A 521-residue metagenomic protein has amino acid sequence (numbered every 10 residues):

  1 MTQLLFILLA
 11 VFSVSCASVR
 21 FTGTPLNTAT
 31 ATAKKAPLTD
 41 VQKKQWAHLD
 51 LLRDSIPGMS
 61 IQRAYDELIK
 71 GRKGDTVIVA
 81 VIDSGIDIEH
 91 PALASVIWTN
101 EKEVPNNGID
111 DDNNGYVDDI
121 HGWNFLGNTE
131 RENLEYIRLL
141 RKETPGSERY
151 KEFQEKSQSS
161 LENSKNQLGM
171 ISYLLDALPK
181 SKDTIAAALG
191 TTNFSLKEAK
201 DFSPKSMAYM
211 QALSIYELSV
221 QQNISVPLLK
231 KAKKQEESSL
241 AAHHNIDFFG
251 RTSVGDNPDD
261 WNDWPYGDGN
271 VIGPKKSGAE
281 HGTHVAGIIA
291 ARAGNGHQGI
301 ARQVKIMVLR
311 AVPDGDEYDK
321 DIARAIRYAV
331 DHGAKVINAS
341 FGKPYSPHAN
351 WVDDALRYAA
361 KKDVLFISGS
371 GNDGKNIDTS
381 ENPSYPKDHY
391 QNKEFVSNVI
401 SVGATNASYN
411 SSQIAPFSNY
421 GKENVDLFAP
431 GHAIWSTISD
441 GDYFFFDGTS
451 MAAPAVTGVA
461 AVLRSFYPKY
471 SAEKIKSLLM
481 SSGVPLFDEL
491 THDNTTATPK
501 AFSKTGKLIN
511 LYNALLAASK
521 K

Functional and structural regions predicted by a protein language model:
M1-L26: Bacterial Sec-dependent N-terminal signal peptides
V14, T22-S55: Post-signal peptide N-terminal segment of mature Sec-exported envelope proteins
A17-P25, V330-A339, S397-S401, S465-K521: C-terminal subdomain of the subtilisin-like protease fold in secreted/lumenal serine endopeptidases
A36-Q45, L51, K151-T191, A199 (+2 more regions): Short acidic, glycine-rich surface-loop motifs adjacent to enzyme active sites
Y65-K73, S277-A279, Q298-A301, E317-N338 (+5 more regions): Mature extracellular/periplasmic domains of secretome proteins
D66-I78, I86-Y318, F395-V399, N419-N424 (+1 more regions): Subtilisin-like serine protease catalytic core
D83, G371, G448: Active-site glycine-centered loops adjacent to acidic/histidine catalytic or metal-binding residues that shape
G255, V364, S384-S465, K469 (+3 more regions): Extracellular S/T/G-rich loop segment that most often corresponds to the catalytic His/Ser-adjacent loop
